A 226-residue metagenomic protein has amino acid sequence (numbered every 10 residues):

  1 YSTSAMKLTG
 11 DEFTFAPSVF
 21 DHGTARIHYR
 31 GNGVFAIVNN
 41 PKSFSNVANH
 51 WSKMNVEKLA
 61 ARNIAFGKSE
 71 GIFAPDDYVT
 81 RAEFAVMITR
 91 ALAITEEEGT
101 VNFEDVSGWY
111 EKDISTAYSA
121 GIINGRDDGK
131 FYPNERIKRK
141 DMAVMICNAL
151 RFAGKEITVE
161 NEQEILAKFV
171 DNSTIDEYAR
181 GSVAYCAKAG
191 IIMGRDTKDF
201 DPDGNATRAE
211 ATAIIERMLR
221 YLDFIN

Functional and structural regions predicted by a protein language model:
Y1-S4, T9: Proteolytic processing hotspots in large secreted/extracellular or virion-associated proteins and select intracellular
M6, E57, S115, A184: Surface-exposed charge patches
G10-F20, H28-M54, A61, F66-D113 (+4 more regions): Feature responds to low-complexity, polar/acidic, surface-exposed segments characteristic of secreted/exported proteins
G23: Aromatic sugar-binding surface patches on proteins that engage polysaccharides or sugar-phosphate polymers
D176-K188: Alpha-helical membrane segments in multi-pass integral membrane proteins
T207-I214: Short, hydrophobic-biased amphipathic alpha-helical segments
